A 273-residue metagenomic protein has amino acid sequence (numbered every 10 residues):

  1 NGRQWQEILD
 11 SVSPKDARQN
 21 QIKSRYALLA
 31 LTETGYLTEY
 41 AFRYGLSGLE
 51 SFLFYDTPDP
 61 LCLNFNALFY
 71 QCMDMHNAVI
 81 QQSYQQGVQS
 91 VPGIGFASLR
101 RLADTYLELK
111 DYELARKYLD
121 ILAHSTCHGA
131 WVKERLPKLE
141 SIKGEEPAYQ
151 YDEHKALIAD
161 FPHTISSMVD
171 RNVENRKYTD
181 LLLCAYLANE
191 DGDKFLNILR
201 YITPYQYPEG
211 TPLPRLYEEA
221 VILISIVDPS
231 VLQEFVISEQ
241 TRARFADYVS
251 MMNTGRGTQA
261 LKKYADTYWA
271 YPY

Functional and structural regions predicted by a protein language model:
N1-Y149, H154, D170-R171, N175-N189: Soluble catalytic regions of membrane-associated enzymes that act on cell-envelope and secretory-pathway components
Q81, F161-P162: Flexible, solvent-exposed coil segments and beta strand-coil junctions, predominantly the extracellular/periplasmic
A159-D160, R171: Surface-exposed acidic loop/strand-edge motifs in secreted or periplasmic proteins that form small linear binding
R171, C184, T211-V221, Q259 (+1 more regions): Secondary-structure junction/capping motif
R171, R176, P229-Y273: Terminal, low-structured helical/coil segments at or just beyond the last alpha-helical repeat
D191-S238: Intrinsically disordered, low-complexity segments enriched in Gly and acidic/Ser/Thr residues that form flexible
